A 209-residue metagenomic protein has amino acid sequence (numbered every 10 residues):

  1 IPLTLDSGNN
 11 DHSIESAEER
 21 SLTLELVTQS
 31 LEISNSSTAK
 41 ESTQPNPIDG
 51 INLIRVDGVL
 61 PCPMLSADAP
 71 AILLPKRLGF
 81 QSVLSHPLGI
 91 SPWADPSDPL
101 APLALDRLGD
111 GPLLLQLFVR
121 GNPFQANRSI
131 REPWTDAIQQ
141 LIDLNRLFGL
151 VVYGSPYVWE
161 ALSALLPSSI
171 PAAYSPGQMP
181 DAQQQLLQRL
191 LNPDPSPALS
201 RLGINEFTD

Functional and structural regions predicted by a protein language model:
I1-D209: Preference for extracellular/luminal or secreted protein segments
